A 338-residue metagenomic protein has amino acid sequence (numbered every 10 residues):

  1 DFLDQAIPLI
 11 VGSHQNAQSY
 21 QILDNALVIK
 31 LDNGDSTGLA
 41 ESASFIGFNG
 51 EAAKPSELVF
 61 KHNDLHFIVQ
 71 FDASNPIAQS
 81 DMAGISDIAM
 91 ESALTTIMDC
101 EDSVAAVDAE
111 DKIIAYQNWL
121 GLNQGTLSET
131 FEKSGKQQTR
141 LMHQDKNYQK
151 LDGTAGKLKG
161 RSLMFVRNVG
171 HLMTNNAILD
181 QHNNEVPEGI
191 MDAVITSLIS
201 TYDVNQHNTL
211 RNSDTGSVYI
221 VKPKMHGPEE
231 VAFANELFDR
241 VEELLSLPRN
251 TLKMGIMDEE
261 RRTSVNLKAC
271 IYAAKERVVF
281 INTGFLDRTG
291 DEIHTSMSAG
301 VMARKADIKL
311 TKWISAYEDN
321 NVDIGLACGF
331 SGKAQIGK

Functional and structural regions predicted by a protein language model:
D1-F233, R240-L247, K253: Catalytic alpha/beta active-site cores
P223-G227, D258-T263: Short, internal active-site loops enriched in acidic
F238-R249, R261-K338: Active-site capping/gating regions of soluble enzymes
L252-D258: Aromatic-lined carbohydrate-recognition surfaces of secreted/lumenal glycan-active proteins
